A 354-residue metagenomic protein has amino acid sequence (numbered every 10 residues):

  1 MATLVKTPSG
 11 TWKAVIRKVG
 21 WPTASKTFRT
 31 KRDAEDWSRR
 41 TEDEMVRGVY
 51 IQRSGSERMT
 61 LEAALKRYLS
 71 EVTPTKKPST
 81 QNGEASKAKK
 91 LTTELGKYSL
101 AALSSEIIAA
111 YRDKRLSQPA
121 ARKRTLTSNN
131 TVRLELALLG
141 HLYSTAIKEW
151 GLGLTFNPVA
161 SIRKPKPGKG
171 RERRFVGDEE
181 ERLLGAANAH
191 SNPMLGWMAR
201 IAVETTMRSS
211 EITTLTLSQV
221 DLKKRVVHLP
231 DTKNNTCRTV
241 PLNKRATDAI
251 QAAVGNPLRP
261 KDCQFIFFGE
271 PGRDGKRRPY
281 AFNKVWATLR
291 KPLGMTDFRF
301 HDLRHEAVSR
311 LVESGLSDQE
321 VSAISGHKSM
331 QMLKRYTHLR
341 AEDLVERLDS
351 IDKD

Functional and structural regions predicted by a protein language model:
L4, K90, Y98-A110, S117-I162 (+2 more regions): N-terminal DNA-binding recognition helix of tyrosine site-specific recombinases/integrases
K6-A110, K114, D262-C263: N-terminal DNA-binding module of tyrosine recombinases/phage integrases
G10, T125-N129, R133-A137, K148 (+6 more regions): Basic, Lys/Arg- and aromatic-enriched nucleic-acid-binding interface segment
T11, L142, G177-D178, N243-T296: Active-site/catalytic core of tyrosine-dependent DNA strand-transfer enzymes
A24-T27, E172-R174, V226, C237-P241: Well-ordered beta-strand positions in beta-sheet-rich domains
K66, A102-S105, A110, S117 (+6 more regions): Phosphate-coordinating loops and pocket residues in cytosolic domains that bind phosphorylated ligands
N130, R200, E204-E211, V285-T288 (+3 more regions): C-terminal catalytic core of tyrosine-transesterase DNA break-rejoin enzymes
R174, D231-N235, R245, D318 (+1 more regions): Catalytic-site neighborhood detector that most strongly recognizes the C-terminal catalytic loop/helix of tyrosine
